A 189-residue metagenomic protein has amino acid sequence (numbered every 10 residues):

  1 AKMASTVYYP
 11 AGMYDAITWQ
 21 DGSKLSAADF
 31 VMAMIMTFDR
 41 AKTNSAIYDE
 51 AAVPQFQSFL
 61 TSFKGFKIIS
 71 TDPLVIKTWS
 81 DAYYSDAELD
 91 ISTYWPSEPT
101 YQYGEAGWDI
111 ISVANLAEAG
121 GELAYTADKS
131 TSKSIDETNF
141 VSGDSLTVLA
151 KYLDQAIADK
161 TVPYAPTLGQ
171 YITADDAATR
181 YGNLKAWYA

Functional and structural regions predicted by a protein language model:
A1-A46, T78: Aromatic- and charge-enriched surface segment that lines or borders ligand/interaction sites
Y8, I47-Y188: Surface-exposed binding/hinge segments that line and control ligand-binding clefts or catalytic entry sites
